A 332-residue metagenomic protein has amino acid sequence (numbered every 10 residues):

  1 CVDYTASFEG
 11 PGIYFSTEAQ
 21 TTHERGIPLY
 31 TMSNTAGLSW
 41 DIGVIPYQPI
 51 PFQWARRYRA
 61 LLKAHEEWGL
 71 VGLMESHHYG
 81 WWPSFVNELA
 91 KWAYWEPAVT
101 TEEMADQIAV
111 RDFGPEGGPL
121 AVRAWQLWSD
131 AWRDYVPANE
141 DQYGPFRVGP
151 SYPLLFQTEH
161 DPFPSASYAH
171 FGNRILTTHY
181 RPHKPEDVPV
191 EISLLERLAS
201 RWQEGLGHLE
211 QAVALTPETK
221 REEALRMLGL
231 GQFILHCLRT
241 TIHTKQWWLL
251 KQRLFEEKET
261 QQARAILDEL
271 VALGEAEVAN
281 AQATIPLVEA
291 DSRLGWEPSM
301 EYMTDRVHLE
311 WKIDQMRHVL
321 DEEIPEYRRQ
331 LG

Functional and structural regions predicted by a protein language model:
C1-G332: Substrate-binding groove of N-acetylhexosamine-processing glycoside hydrolases
